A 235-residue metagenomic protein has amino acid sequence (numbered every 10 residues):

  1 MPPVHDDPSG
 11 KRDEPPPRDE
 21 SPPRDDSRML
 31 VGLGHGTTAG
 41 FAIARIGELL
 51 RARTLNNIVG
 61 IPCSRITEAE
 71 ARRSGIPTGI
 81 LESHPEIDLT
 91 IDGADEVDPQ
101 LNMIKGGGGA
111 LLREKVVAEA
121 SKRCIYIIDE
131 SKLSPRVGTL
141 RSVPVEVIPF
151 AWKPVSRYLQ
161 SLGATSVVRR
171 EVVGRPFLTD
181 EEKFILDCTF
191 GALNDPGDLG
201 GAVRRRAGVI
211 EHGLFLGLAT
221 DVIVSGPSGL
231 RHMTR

Functional and structural regions predicted by a protein language model:
M1-D92, V97: N-terminal active-site beta-alpha-beta segment that forms phosphate/nucleotide-binding and substrate-recognition loops
P8, R12, R65-R235: Conserved phosphate- and dinucleotide-binding cores of soluble alpha/beta proteins, encompassing both enzyme active
